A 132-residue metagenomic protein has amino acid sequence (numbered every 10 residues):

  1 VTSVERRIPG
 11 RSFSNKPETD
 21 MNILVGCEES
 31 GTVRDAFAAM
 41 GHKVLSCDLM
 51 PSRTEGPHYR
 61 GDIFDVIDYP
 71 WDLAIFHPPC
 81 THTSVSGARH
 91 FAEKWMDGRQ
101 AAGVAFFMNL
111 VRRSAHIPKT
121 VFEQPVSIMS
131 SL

Functional and structural regions predicted by a protein language model:
T2-L132: Conserved active-site and SAM-binding loop architecture of S-adenosyl-L-methionine-dependent nucleic-acid
